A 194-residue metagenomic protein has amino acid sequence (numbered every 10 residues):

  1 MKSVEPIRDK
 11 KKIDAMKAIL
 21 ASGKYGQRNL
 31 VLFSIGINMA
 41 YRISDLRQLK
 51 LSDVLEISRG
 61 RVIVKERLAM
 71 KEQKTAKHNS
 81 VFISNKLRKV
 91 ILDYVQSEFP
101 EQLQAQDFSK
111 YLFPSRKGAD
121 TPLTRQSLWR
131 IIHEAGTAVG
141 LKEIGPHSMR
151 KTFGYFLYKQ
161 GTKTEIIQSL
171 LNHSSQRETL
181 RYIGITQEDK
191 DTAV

Functional and structural regions predicted by a protein language model:
E5, Q73-D93, S109-H133: C-terminal catalytic core of Y-nucleophile DNA break-rejoin enzymes
K10-M39, I43: Basic, Lys/Arg- and aromatic-enriched nucleic-acid-binding interface segment
A15, G184-V194: DNA/chromatin major-groove-contacting recognition/catalytic segments
A18-Y25, W129-S169: Short, basic (Lys/Arg/His-rich) helix/loop patches that form interaction surfaces in the mid-to-C-terminal regions
L32, S44-L49, I167: Alpha-helix N-cap/helix-start motif at helix boundaries, enriched for small hydrophobics
Q48-L87: Conserved tyrosine-mediated DNA breakage-rejoining catalytic core shared by Y-recombinases
L49-L51, V64-K65, K77, A119-L123 (+3 more regions): Catalytic phosphate/metal-binding cores of nucleic-acid and nucleotide-processing enzymes, i.e., regions that mediate
V54-E56, K142, K163-I183, E188: Short, polar N-cap/turn motifs at the start of nucleic acid-interacting alpha helices
